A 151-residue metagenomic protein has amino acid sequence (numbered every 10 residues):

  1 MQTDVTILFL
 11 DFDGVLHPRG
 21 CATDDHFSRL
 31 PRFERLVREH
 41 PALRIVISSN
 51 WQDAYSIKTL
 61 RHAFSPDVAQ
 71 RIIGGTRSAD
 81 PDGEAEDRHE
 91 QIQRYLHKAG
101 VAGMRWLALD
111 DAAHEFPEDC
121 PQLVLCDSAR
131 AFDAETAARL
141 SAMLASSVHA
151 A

Functional and structural regions predicted by a protein language model:
M1-Q2, G100: Short, flexible hinge/linker loops that cap or flank conserved catalytic cores
Q2-G83: Alpha-helical substrate-recognition element adjacent to the catalytic core
V68-A151: C-terminal cap/substrate-recognition subdomain and adjoining C-terminal extension of metal-dependent phosphatase-like
